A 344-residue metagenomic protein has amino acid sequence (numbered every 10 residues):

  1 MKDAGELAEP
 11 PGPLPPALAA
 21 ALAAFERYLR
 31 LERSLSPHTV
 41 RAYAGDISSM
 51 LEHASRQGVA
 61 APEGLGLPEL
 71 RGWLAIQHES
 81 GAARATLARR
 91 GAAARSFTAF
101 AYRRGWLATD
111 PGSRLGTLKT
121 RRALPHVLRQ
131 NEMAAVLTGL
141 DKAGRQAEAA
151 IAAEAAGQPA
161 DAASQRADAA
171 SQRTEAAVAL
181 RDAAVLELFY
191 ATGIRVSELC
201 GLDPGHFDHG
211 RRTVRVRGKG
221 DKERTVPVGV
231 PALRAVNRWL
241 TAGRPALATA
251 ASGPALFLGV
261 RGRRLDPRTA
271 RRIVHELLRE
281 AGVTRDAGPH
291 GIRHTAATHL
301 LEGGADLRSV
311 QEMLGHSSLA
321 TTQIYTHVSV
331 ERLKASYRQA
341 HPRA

Functional and structural regions predicted by a protein language model:
M1-A344: Conserved catalytic core of the tyrosine transesterase superfamily
